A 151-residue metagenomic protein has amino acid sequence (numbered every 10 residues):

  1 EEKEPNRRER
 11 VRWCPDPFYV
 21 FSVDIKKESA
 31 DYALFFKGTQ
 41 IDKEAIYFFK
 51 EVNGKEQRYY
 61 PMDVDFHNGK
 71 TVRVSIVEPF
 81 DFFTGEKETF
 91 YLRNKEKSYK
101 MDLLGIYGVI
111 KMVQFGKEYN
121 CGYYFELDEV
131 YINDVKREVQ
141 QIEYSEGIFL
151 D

Functional and structural regions predicted by a protein language model:
E1-D24, E51-D151: Extracytoplasmic cysteine-anchoring/structural motifs
R7-R10, D24-T39: Short amphipathic, basic-aromatic surface patches that mediate peripheral association with negatively charged
D31-Q57: Extended low-complexity, serine/threonine- and proline-enriched intrinsically disordered segments
